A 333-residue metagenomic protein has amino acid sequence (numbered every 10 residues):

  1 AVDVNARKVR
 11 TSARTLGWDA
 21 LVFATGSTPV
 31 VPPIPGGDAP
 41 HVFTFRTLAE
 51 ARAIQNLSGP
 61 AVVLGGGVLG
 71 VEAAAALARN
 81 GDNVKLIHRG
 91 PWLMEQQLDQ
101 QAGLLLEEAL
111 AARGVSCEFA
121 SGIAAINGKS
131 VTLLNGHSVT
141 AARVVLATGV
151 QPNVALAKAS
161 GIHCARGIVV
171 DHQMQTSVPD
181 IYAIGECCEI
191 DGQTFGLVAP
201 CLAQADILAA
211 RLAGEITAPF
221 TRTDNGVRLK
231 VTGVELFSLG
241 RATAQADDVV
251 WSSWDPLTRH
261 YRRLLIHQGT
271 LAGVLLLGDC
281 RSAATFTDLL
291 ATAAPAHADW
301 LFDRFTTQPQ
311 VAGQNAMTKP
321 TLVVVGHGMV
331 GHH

Functional and structural regions predicted by a protein language model:
A1-R7, F119-K129: A conserved short coil-to-beta-strand element within the FAD-binding core of flavoproteins
L16-T28, V139-G149, A205, G269 (+1 more regions): Short hydrophobic core segments
T25-N80: Glycine-rich dinucleotide-binding loop and its adjacent helix/turn
D38-S58, N127-T132, H137-A210, A296-G313: FAD-site-proximal beta/loop scaffold in flavoenzymes
L57-G67, M317-G328: Beta1/beta-strand and adjacent pyrophosphate-binding region of the FAD-binding site in flavoprotein oxidoreductases
P60, G70-A124, C201, T223-R228: Rossmann-like dinucleotide-binding cores of NAD(P)H-dependent redox enzymes
C187-C280, V311-L322, G331: Mid-to-C-terminal Rossmann-like scaffold of FAD/NAD(P)H-dependent oxidoreductases
C280-D299: A short, polar/charged loop-to-alpha-helix boundary motif
